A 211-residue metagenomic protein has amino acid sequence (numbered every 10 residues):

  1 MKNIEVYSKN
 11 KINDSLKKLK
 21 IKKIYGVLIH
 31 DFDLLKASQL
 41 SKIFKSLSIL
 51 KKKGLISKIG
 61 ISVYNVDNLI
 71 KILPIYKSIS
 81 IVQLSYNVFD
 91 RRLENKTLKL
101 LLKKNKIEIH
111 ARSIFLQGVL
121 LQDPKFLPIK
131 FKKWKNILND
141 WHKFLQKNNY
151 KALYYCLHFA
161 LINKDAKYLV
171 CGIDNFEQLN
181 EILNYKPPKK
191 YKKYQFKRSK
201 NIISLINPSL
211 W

Functional and structural regions predicted by a protein language model:
M1-V6, H30-D31: Structural motif corresponding to the early beta-alpha repeats
I4-K20, N65-I72, C156: Short, acidic/polar
Y7, K11, V27, H158-F159 (+1 more regions): Generic alpha-helical secondary-structure signal
D14, K23, S46-L50: Structural preference for long, well-ordered alpha-helical segments within the folded cores of structured domains
L16-S38: Active-site groove signature of glycoside hydrolases
D31-L210: Beta/alpha (TIM)-barrel catalytic core signal, keyed to glycine-rich beta->alpha loops juxtaposed to Asp/Glu that bind
